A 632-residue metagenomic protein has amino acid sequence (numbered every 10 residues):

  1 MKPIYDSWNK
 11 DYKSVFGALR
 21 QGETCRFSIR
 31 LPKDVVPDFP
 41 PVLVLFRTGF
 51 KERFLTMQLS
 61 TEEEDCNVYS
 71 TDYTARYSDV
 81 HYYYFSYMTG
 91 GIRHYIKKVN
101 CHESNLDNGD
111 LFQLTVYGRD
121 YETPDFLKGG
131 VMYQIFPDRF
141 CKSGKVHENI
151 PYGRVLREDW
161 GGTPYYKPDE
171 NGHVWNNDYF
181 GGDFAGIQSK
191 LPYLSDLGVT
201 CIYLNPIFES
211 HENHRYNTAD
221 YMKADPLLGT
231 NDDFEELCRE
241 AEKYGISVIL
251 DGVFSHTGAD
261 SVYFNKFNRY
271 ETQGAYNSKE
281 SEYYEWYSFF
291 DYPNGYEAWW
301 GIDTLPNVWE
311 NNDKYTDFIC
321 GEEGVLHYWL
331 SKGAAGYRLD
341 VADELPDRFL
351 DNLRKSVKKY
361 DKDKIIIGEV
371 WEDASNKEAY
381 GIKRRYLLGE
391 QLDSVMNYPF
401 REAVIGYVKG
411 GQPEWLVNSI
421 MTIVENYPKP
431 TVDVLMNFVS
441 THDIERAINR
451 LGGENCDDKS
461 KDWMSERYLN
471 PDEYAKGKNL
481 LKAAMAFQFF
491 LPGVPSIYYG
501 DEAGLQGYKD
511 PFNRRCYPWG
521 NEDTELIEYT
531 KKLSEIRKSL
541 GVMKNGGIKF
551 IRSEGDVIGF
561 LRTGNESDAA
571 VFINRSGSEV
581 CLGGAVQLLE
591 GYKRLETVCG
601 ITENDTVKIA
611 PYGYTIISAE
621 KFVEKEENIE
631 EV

Functional and structural regions predicted by a protein language model:
M1-R26, F50-Q134, F140-W160, Y166-K167: The feature marks proteins involved in alpha-glucan
F16, S28, I551-V586: Carbohydrate-binding surface patches
I29, I135, L194, L204 (+10 more regions): Conserved, mostly hydrophobic/aromatic
I29, P37-G49, R53, H81-Y83 (+1 more regions): Beta-strand-rich binding/interaction modules
K33, Y82, E603-V632: C-terminal beta-strand-rich structural cap/linker in extracellular carbohydrate-active enzymes
F136-T200, I207-S331, L353-K359: Substrate-binding/active-site clefts of carbohydrate-active enzymes
D138, Y380-G381, M436-L469, M485-D523: Aromatic/acidic polysaccharide-binding cleft in carbohydrate-active enzymes
C238-S247, S255-H256, S261-T272, V325 (+3 more regions): Active-site-proximal helices and loops of the catalytic beta/alpha 8
